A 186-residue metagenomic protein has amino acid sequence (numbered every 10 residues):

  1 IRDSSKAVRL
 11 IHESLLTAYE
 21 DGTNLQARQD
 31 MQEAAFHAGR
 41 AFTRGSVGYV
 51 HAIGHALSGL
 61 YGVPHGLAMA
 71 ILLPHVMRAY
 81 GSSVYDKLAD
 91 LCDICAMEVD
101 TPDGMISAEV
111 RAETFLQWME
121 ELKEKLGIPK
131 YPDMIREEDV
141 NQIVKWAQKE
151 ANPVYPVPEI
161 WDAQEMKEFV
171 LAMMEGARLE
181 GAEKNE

Functional and structural regions predicted by a protein language model:
I1-G45: Carboxylate- and glycine-rich phosphate/diphosphate-binding segment that chelates Mg2+/Mn2+
R2-R9, V47, L67, S82 (+2 more regions): Alpha-helix N-cap/helix-start motif at coil-to-helix transitions, marked by capping-box chemistry
D3, T23-Q26, L73, I106-V110 (+1 more regions): A structural signal for alpha-helical segments
S4, R28-M31, L88, A112 (+2 more regions): Hydrophobic packing residues in well-ordered alpha-helices of helical domains and bundles
K6-E13, E33-F36, D93, Q117 (+3 more regions): Generic structural signal for well-ordered, non-membrane alpha-helices
L16, R40-T43, V47, R78 (+3 more regions): Charged/polar positions within long, soluble alpha-helices
G45-E120: C-terminal catalytic subdomain
E98-E186: C-terminal charged capping/lid subdomain of soluble metabolic enzymes
